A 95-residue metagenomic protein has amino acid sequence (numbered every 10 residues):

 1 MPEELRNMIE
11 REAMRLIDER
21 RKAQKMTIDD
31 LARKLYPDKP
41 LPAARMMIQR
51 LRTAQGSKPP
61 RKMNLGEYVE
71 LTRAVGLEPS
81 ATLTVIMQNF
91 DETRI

Functional and structural regions predicted by a protein language model:
M1-K34: A short, Lys/Arg-rich alpha-helix, primarily the initiator
P2-N7, R73, S80-I95: Short, charged recognition helix plus adjacent turn of helix-turn-helix-like nucleic-acid-binding domains
R15, K25-M26, A43, M63-G66: Residue-level signal for the short linker/turn that defines the boundary of a DNA-recognition helix
R20, K34, M47-L51, V85-I86: Residues in the recognition helix of alpha-helical DNA-binding motifs
D30, A43-M47, A81: Residues in the helix-turn-helix
Y36-R61: Recognition helix of helix-turn-helix/homeodomain-like DNA-binding domains that insert into the DNA major groove
Q55-R73: Short, basic-rich loop-to-helix N-cap that marks the start of a DNA-contacting helix
